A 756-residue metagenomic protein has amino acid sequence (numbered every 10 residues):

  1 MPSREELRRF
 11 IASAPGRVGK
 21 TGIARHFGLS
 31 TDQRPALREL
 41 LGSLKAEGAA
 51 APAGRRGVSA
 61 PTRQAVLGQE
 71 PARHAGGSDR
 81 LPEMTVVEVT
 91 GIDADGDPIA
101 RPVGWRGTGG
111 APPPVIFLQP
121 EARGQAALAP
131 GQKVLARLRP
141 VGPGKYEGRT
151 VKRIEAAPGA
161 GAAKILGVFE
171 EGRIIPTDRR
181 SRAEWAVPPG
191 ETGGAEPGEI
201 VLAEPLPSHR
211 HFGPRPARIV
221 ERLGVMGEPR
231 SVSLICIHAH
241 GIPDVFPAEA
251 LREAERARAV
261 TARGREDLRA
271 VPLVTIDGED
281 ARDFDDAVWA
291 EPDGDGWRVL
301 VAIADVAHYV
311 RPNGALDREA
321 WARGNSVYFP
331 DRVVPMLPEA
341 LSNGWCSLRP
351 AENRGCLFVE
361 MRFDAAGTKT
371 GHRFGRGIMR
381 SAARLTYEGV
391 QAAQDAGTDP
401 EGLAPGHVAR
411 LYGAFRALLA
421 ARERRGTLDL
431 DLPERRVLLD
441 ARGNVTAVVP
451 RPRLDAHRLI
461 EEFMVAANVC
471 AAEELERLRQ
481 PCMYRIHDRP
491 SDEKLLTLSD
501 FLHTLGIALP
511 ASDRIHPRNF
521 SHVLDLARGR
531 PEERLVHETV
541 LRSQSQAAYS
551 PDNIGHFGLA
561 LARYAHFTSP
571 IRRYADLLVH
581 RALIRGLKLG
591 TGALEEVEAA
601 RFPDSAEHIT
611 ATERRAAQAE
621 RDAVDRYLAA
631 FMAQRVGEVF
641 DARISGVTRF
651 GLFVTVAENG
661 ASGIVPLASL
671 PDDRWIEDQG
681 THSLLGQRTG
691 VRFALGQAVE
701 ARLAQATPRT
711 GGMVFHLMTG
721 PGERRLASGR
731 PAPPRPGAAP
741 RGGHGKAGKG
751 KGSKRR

Functional and structural regions predicted by a protein language model:
M1, T62-L81, R674-L684, L717-R756: Acidic, low-complexity intrinsically disordered tails
M1-L300, A307-E352, R384-L385, G389-Q394 (+2 more regions): Charge-lined substrate channels and their catalytic hotspots, especially those that engage the 3′ end of RNA
D93, G142, I154, F169 (+6 more regions): A generic structural motif
T108-Q119, S181-V187, G660-D678, R725-A727: A short macromolecule-binding patch
E121, P207-S208, I235, A239-I242 (+4 more regions): Electropositive polyanion-binding surfaces
Q132, P666-M713, S728-P740: Intrinsically disordered, low-complexity linker and terminal regions at domain boundaries
A136, A203, V647, A701-L703: A generic structural signal for residues embedded in beta-strands
K145-Y146, F212, A704-L717: Internal insertion modules embedded within essential enzymes
